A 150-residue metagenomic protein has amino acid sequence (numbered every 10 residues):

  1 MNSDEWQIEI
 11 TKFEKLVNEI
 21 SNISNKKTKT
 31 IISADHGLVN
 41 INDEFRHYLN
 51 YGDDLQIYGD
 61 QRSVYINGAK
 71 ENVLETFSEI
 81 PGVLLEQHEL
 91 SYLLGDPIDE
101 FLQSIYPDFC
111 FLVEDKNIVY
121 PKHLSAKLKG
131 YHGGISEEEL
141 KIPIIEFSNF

Functional and structural regions predicted by a protein language model:
M1-F150: Feature captures the catalytic ectodomains and active-site-proximal regions of enzymes that hydrolyze or transfer
